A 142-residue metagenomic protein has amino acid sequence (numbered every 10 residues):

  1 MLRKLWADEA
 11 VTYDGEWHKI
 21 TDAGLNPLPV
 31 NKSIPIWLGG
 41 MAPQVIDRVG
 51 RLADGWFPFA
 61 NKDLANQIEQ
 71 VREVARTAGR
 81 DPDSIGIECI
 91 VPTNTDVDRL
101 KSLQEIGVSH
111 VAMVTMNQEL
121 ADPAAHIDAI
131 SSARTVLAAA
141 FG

Functional and structural regions predicted by a protein language model:
M1-G142: Active-site-adjacent structural elements that line small-molecule/cofactor binding pockets in enzymes
